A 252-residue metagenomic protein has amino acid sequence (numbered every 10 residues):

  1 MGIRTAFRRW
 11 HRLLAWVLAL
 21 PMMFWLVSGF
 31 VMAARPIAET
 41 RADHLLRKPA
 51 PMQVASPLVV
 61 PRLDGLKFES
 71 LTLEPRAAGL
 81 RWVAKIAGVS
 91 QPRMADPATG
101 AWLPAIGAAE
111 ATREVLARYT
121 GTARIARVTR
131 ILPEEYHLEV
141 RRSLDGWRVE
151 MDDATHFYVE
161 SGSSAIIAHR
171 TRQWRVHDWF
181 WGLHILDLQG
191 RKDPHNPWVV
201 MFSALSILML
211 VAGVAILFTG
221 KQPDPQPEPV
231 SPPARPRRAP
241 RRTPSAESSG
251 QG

Functional and structural regions predicted by a protein language model:
M1-P51, L188-R235: Internal alpha-helical transmembrane segments
A6-W10, L14, T120-R148: Cytoplasmic juxtamembrane interface segments
F7-H11, A15, W25, I86-G88 (+5 more regions): Aromatic/pi-system hotspot detector in well-structured domains
P21, W25-D43, G88-E110, Y158-R172 (+1 more regions): Extended intrinsically disordered, low-complexity coil regions enriched in Ser, Thr, Gly, Ala and often Pro
T40-E74, P104-H137: Short, non-transmembrane alpha-helical segments in secretory-pathway proteins
G65-R93, P133-F157: Exposed beta-strand-loop-beta-strand "reactive/processing" segments of non-cytosolic proteins
P97-A105, A109-R127, L144-L188: Extended, hydrophilic extramembrane loops/domains of integral membrane proteins
P236-G252: Long, low-complexity, intrinsically disordered segments
